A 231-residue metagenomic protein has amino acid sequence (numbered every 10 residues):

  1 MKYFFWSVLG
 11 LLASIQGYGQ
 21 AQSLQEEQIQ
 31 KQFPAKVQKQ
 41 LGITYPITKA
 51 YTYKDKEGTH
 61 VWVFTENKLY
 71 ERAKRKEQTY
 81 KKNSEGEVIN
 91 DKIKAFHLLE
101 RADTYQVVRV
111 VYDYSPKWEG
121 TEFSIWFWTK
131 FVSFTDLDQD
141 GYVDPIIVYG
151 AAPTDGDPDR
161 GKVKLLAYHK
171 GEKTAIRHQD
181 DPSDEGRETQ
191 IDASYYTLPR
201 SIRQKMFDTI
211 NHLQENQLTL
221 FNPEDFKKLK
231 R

Functional and structural regions predicted by a protein language model:
M1-Q25: Bacterial Sec-dependent N-terminal signal peptides
G19-K56, G161-V163, Y168-R231: Acidic, small-residue rich beta-repeat scaffolds with periodic aromatic anchors
Q40-I47, K117-F131: Repeat-based blade/solenoid architectures
K56-E66, D138-Y149: Acidic/hydrophobic-patterned starts of short beta strands in beta-sheet-rich repeat architectures
E71-I89, G120-I125, P153-R160: Short consensus segments that form the blades of beta-propeller domains, in both extracellular/periplasmic
V88-E100, K162-G171: Beta-propeller blade signature
Q106-S124, P182-P199: Surface-exposed loop and turn segments in beta-propeller and other repeat-based domains that flank or scaffold
S133-V143, A167-K173: A short, structured loop/turn motif at beta-sheet edges
